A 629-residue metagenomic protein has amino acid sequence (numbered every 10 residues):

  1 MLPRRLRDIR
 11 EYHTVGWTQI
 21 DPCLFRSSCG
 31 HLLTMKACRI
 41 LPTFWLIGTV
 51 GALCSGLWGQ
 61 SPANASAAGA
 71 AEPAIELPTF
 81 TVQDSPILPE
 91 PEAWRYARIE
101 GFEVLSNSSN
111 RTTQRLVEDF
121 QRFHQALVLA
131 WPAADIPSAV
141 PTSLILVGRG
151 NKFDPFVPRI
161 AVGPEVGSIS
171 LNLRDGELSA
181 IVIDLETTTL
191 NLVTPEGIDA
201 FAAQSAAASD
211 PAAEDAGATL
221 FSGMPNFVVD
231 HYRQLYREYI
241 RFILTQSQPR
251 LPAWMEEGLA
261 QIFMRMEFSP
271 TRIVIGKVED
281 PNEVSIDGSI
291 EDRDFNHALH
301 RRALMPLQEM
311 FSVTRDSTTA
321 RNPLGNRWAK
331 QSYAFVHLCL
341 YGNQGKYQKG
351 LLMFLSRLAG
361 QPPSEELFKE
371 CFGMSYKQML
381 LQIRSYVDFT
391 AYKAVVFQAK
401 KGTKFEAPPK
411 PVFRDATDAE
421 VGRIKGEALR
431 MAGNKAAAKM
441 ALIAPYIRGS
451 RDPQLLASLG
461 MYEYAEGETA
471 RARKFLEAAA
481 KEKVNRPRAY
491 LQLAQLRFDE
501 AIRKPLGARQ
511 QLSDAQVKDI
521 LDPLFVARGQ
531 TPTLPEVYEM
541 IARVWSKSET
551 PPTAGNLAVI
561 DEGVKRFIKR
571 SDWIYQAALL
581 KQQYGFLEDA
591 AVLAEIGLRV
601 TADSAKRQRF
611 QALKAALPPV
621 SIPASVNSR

Functional and structural regions predicted by a protein language model:
P42-G56: Bacterial N-terminal signal peptides
P62-S66, G360-K504, V526, P532-T533 (+2 more regions): Beta/coil-rich, acidic/histidine-enriched accessory regions frequently appended to metallopeptidases
N64-V82, P89-E256, F263, E267-I273 (+2 more regions): Juxtacatalytic substrate-recognition/specificity segment
E90, G163-A180, D210-A212, A216 (+3 more regions): Acidic/His/Gly-enriched intrinsically disordered linker/tail segments that often contain short helix/coil "MoRF-like"
M264, L340, R430, Y464 (+4 more regions): Specific register positions within alpha-helical solenoid repeats of the TPR/Sel1-like families, i.e., one
G433-M440, E466-F475, I502-P523, S548-E562 (+1 more regions): Structural signature of tandem alpha-helical TPR/SEL1-like repeats, specifically the intra-repeat loop/turn
G563, S571, Y575-L579, Q583-R629: Terminal, low-structured helical/coil segments at or just beyond the last alpha-helical repeat
